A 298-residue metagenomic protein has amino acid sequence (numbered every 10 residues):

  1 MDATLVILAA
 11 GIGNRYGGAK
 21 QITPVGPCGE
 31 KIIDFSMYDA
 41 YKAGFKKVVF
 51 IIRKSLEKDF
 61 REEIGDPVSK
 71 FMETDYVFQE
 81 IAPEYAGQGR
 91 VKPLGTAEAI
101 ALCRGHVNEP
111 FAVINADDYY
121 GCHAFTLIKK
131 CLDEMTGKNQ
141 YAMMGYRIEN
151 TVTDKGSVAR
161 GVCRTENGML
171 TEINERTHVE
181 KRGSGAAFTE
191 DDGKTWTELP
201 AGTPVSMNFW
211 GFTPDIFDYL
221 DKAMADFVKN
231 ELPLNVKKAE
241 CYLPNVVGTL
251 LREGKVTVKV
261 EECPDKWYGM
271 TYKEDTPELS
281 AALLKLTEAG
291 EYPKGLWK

Functional and structural regions predicted by a protein language model:
M1-G65, T74, Q79, G89: N-terminal glycine-rich phosphate-binding loop and ensuing alpha1 helix
I12, D117-D118, I148: Active-site metal-binding loops of divalent metal-dependent hydrolases
K46-V48, E73, P110, Q140 (+1 more regions): Residues at the starts of beta-strands that form the adenosine-phosphate
V68-P110: Short phosphate-binding loop-to-helix
E109-Y119: Short beta-strand-to-loop acidic/aromatic patch adjacent to the donor-nucleotide binding site
C122-W210, P214: Conserved core of the sugar-phosphate nucleotidyltransferase
D221-V256: A C-terminal functional module that forms or caps the active site or interfaces directly with catalytic machinery
